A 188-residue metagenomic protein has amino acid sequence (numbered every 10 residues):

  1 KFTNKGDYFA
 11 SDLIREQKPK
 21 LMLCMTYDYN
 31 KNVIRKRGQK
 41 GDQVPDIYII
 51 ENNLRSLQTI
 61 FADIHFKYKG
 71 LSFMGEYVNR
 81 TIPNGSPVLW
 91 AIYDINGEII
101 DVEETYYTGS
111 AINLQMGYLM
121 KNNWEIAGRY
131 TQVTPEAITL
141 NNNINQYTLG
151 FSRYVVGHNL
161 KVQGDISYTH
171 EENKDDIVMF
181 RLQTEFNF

Functional and structural regions predicted by a protein language model:
K1-F2, R153, D176-F188: Outer-membrane beta-barrel "beta-signal"
F2-P135: Detector for outer-membrane/organellar transmembrane beta-barrel domains, recognizing the amphipathic beta-strand
D28-Y29, V162-L182: Outer-membrane beta-barrel translocator/channel fold
A111, Q146-T148, I177-R181: Short hydrophobic/aromatic beta-strand or adjacent loop that forms the aromatic wall/cage of a ligand/substrate-binding
T131-T134, N143-T148, S167: Small/polar glycine-rich anion-binding or flexible loop at a beta-alpha turn
Q132-E136, V156-H158, T169-E171: Short Gly/Pro-enriched loop/turn and capping motifs at secondary-structure junctions
E136-I144, H170-I177: Solvent-exposed loop/turn segments connecting transmembrane beta-strands in outer-membrane beta-barrel proteins
G150-G164: C-terminal closing repeat unit and adjoining cap/tail of repeat-based domains
